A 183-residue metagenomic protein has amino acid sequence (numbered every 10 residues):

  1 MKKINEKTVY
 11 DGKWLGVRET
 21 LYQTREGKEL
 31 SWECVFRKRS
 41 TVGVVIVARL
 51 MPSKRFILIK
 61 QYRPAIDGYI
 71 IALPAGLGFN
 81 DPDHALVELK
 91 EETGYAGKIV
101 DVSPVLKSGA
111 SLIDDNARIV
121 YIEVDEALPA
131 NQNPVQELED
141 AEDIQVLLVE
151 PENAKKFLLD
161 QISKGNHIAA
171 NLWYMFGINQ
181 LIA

Functional and structural regions predicted by a protein language model:
M1, A65-I70, P74, L112-I113 (+2 more regions): Nudix hydrolase/Nudix homology domain
N5-I46, M51-P52: Acidic, metal-coordinating catalytic segment for phosphate/diphosphate chemistry, firing primarily on the Nudix
K7-T8, P104-G109: Short, solvent-exposed loop/turn elements at beta->coil junctions and helix N-caps that rim active or binding pockets
G16-T20, V42-V44, Y69, N116-V120 (+1 more regions): Short beta-strand micro-motifs in enzyme catalytic cores
L21-E26, P52, G109-N131: Active-site-adjacent beta-strand/loop module that shapes the phosphate/pyrophosphate-binding cleft
Y22, A48, L58, Y121-I122 (+1 more regions): Conserved hydrophobic "DFG−1" position in protein kinase catalytic cores
V35-V47, P52-V87, S111, P129-D140 (+1 more regions): Conserved Nudix-box catalytic region and its N-terminal flanking loop in Nudix hydrolases and closely related
A72-V105, V120-I122, L138-A141, E150: The catalytic Nudix box helix
